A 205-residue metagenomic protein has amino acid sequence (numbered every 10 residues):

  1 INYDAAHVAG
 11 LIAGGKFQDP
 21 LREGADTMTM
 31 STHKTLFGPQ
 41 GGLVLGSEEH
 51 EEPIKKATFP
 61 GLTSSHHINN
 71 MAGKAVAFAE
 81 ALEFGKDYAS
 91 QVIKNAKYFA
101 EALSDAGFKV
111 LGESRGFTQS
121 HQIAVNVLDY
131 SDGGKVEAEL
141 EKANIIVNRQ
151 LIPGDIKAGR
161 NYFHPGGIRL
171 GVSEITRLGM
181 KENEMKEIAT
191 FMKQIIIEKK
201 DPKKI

Functional and structural regions predicted by a protein language model:
I1-K109, V127, V172: Conserved PLP-enzyme active-site core in the AAT-like
A25, P39-G41, T118-Q122, K142-N144 (+2 more regions): Active-site lining segments that contact anionic ligands and/or coordinate catalytic metals
T27-G38, V136-E141, I146, S173-E187: Short, basic, helix/turn surface patches
E51-K56, M71-A81, S114-Q122, H164-V172 (+1 more regions): Short acidic (Asp/Glu) and glycine-rich catalytic loops that position anionic groups and cofactors
P60, E80, D129, K142 (+4 more regions): Short, well-ordered loop/turn and helix-capping segments at boundaries between secondary-structure elements and domains
F78, A89, I93-E141, V147-H164: Conserved small-domain helix->loop->beta segment predominantly found in fold-type I
K94, G159-I205: PLP-dependent enzyme catalytic core of the Aspartate aminotransferase-like
